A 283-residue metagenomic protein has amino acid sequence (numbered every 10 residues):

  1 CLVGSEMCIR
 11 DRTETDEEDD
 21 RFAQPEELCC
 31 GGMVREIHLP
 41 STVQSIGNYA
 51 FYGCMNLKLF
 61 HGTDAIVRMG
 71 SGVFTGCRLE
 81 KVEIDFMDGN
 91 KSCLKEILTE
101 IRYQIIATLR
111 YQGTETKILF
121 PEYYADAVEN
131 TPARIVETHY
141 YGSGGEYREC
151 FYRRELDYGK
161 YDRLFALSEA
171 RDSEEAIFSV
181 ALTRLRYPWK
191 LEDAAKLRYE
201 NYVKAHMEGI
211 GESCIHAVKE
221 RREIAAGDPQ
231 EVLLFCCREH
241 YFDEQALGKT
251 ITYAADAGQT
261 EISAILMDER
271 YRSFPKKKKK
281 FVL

Functional and structural regions predicted by a protein language model:
S5-S45, M55-R68, G76-L182, R186 (+3 more regions): Structural signature of tandem-repeat unit edges
S45, G227-E231, E261: Structural detector for tandem alpha-solenoid helical repeats, activating at a conserved register within the helical
R186, K190-D193: Intrinsically disordered, low-complexity regulatory domains of metazoan transcription factors and transcriptional
E231-C236, L266: Conserved hydrophobic site in ankyrin repeats
H240, K249-L283: Charge-dense, extended regions
